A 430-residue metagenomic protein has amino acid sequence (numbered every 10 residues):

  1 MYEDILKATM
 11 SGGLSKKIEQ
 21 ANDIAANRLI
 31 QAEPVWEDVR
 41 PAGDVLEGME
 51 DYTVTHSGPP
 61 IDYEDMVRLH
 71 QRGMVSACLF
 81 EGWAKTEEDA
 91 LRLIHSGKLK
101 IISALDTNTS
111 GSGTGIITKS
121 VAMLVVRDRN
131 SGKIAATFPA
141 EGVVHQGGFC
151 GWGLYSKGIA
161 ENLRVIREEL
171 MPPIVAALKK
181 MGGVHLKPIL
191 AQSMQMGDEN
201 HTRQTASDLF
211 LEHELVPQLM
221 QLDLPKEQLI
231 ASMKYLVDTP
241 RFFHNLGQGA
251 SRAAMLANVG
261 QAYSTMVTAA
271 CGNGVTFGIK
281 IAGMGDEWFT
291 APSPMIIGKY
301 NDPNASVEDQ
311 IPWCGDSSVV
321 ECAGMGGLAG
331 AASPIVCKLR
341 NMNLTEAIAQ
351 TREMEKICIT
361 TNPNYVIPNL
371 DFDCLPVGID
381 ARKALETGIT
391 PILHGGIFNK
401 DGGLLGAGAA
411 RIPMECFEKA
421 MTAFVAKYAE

Functional and structural regions predicted by a protein language model:
M1-E430: Anaerobic metallocofactor- and corrinoid-dependent redox/one-carbon enzyme cores, especially those from methanogenesis
